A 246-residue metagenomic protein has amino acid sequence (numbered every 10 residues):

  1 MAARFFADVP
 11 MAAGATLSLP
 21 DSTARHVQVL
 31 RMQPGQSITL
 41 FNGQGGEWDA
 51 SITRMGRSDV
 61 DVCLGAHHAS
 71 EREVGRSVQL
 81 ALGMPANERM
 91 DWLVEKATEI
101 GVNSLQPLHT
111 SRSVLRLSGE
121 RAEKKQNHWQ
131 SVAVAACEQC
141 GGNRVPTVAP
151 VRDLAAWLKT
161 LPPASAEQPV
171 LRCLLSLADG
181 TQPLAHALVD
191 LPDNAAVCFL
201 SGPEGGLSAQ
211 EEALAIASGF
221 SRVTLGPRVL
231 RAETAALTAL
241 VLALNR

Functional and structural regions predicted by a protein language model:
M1-A69, E120: N-terminal positively charged helical leader segments and presequences
Q28, T98-G101, I216: Non-catalytic positions within long, well-ordered alpha-helices that form the structural scaffold/packing of enzyme
Q33, N103, S221: Short acidic/polar active-site loop segments enriched in Thr and Asp
H68, E204-G205, P227-L230: Short, acidic/turn-prone active-site loops that include or flank metal/cofactor- and phosphate-binding residues
E71-C173: RNA substrate-binding interface of SAM-dependent RNA methyltransferases
A164, P169-E211, F220-T224: Active-site/ligand-binding-proximal alpha/beta "capping" segment
A209-R246: Structured adenosyl-cofactor binding patch, chiefly the S-adenosyl-L-methionine
